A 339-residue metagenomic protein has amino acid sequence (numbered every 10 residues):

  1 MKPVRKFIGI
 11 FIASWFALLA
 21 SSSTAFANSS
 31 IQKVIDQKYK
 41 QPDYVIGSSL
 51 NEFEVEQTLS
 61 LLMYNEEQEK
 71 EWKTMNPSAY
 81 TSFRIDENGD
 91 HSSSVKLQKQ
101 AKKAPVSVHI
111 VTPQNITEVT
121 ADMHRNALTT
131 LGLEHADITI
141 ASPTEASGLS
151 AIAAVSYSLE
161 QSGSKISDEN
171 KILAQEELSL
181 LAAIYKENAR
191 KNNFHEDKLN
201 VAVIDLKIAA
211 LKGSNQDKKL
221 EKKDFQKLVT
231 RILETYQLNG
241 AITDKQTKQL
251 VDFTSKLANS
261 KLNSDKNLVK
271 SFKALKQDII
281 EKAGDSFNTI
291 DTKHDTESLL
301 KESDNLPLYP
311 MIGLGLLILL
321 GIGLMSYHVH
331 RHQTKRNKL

Functional and structural regions predicted by a protein language model:
M1-F11: Bacterial N-terminal signal peptides that target proteins for export
A17-A25: C-terminal segment of classical bacterial N-terminal signal peptides
F26-K103: Basic/polar, acidic-poor N-terminal "presequence/leader" segments that form or can form short amphipathic helices
A79-L133: Signal peptide-directed extracytoplasmic domains
M123-D252: Soluble oligomerization/assembly scaffold segments of membrane-associated complexes
K218, K227-N305: Membrane-proximal extracellular "stem/stalk" segments of glycoproteins immediately N-terminal to a transmembrane helix
L300-L317: Juxtamembrane/start-of-transmembrane alpha-helix segments at the extracytoplasmic/lumenal side of membrane anchors
L316-L339: C-terminal membrane-anchoring or membrane-association module
